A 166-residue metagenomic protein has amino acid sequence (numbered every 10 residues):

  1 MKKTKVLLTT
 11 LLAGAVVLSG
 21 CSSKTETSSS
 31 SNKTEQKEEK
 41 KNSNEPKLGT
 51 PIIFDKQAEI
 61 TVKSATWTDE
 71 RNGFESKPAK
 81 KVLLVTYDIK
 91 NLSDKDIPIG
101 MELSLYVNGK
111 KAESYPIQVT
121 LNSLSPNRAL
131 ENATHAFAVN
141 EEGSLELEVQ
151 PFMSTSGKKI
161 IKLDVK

Functional and structural regions predicted by a protein language model:
M1-L8: Bacterial N-terminal signal peptides that target proteins for export
T10-L12, V16-K166: Conserved functional micro-motifs across diverse proteins
